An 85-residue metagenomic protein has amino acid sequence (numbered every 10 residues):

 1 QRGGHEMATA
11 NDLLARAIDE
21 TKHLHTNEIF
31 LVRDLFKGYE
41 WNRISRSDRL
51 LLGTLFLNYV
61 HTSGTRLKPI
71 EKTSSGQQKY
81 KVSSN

Functional and structural regions predicted by a protein language model:
Q1-E6: Short, Lys/Arg-enriched N-terminal segments with co-localized hydrophobic residues within the first ~10-30 amino acids
A8-I29, H61: Positively charged, polyanion-binding regions of nucleic-acid-associated proteins
T21, Y39-R43: Short amphipathic alpha-helical interaction patches enriched in hydrophobic/aromatic residues with interspersed Lys/Arg
E28-I29, T65-K68, N85: Short flexible/disordered coil segments
I29-G38: Short acidic, hydrophobic short linear motifs in intrinsically disordered regions
R43-P69: Charge-enriched amphipathic alpha-helical scaffolds
I70-N85: C-terminal engagement modules used by replication, chromatin/transcription, nuclear envelope/ESCRT, and ubiquitin
